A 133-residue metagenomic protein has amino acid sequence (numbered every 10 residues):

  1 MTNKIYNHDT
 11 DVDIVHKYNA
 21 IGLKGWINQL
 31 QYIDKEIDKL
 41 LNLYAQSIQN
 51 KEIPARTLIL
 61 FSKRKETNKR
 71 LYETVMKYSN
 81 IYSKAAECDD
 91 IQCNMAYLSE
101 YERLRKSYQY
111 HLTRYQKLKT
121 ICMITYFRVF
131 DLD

Functional and structural regions predicted by a protein language model:
M1-D133: Charge-rich amphipathic alpha-helical interaction elements
